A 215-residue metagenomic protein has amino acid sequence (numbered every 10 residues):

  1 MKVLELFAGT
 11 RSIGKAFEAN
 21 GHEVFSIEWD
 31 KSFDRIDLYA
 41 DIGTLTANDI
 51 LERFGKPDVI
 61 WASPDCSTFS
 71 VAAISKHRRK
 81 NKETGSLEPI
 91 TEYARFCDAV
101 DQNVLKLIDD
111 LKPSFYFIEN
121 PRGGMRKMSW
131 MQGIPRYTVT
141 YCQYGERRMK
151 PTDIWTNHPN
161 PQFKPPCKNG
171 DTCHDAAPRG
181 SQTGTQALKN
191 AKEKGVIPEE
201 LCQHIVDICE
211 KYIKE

Functional and structural regions predicted by a protein language model:
M1-E215: Conserved active-site and SAM-binding loop architecture of S-adenosyl-L-methionine-dependent nucleic-acid
